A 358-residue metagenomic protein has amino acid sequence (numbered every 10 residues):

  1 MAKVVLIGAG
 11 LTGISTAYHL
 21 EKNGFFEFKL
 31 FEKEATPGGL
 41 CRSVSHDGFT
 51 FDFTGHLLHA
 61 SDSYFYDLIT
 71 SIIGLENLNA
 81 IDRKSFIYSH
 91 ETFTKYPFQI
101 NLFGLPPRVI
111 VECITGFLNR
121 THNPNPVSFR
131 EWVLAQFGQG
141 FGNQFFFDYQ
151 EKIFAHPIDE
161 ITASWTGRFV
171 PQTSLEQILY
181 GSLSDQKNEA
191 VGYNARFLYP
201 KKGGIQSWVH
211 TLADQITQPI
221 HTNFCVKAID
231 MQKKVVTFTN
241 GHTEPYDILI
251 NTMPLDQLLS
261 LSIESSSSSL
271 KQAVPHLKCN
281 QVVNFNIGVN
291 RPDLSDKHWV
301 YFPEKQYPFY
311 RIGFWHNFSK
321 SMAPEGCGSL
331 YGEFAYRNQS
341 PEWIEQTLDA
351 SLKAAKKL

Functional and structural regions predicted by a protein language model:
M1-T12: Beta1/beta-strand and adjacent pyrophosphate-binding region of the FAD-binding site in flavoprotein oxidoreductases
I7, E21-S45: Glycine-rich FAD pyrophosphate-binding loop
I7, F31, E244-L258: Short hydrophobic core segments
T12, T36, D256: Conserved Rossmann-like nucleotide-cofactor binding loop
D47-H122: Dinucleotide-binding Rossmann-like beta1-alpha1 core, especially the glycine-rich loop that anchors the ADP
T92, R108-K234, T252: Active-site/ligand-binding neighborhood in enzyme catalytic cores
T239-G241: Glycine-centered tight beta-turn/hairpin loop motif at sheet-sheet or coil-to-beta transitions
Y246-I248, D256-L358: C-terminal segments that line or cap access tunnels to active or ligand-binding sites in enzymes and enzyme-associated
